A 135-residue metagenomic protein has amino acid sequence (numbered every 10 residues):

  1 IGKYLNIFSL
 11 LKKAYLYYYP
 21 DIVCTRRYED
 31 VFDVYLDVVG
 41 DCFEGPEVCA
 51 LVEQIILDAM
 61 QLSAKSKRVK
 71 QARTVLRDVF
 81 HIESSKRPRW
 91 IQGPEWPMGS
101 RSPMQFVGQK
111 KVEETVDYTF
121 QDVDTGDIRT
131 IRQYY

Functional and structural regions predicted by a protein language model:
I1-Y135: Long compositionally biased, domain-poor regions of proteins
